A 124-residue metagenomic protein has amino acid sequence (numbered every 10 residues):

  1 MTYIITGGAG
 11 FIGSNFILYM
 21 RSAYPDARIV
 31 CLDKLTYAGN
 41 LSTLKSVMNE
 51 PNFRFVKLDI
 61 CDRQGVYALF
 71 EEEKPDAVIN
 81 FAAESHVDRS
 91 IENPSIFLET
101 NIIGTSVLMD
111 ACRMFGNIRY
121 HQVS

Functional and structural regions predicted by a protein language model:
M1-S124: N-terminal Rossmann-like NAD(P)+-binding domain of SDR-like oxidoreductases, especially those catalyzing
